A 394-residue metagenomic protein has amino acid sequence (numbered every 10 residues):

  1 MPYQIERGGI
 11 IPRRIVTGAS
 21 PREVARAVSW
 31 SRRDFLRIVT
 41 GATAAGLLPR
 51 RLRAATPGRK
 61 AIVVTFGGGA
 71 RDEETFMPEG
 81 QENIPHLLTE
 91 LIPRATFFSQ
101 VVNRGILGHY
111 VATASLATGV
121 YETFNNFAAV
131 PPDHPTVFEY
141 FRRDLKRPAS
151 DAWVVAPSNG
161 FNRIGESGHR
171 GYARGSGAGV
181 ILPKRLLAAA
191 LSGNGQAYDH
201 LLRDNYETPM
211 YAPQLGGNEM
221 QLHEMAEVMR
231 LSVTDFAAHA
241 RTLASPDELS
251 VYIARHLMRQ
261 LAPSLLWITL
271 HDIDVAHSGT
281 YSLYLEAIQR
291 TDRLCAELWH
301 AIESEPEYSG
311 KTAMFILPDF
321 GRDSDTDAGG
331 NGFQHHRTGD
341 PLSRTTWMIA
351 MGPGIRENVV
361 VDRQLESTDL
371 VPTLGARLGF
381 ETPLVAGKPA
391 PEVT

Functional and structural regions predicted by a protein language model:
M1-W30: N-terminal secretory signal peptides
I38, A42-A95: Active-site-proximal N-terminal segment of extracellular/periplasmic enzymes that hydrolyze or transfer
A61-V63, R290-Q334, L374: Metal-dependent active-site segment of extracytoplasmic phospho-/sulfohydrolases and closely related
E74-V111, D151-W153, V361: Short, structured active-site-proximal loop/turn typified by the sulfatase FGly-forming signature C/S-X-P-X-R
P78, S167-G168, R230, T234-A238 (+2 more regions): Active-site His/acidic residue clusters
V111-T118, H335-L378: Substrate-binding rim/cap in mid-to-C-terminal beta-strand-loop elements of soluble/periplasmic
F127-V130, P135-A238, P246: A contiguous, mid-domain pocket- or channel-lining segment that forms the substrate-recognition surface
F138-R142, R363-P391: Non-catalytic, well-ordered alpha-helical segments in soluble enzyme domains
